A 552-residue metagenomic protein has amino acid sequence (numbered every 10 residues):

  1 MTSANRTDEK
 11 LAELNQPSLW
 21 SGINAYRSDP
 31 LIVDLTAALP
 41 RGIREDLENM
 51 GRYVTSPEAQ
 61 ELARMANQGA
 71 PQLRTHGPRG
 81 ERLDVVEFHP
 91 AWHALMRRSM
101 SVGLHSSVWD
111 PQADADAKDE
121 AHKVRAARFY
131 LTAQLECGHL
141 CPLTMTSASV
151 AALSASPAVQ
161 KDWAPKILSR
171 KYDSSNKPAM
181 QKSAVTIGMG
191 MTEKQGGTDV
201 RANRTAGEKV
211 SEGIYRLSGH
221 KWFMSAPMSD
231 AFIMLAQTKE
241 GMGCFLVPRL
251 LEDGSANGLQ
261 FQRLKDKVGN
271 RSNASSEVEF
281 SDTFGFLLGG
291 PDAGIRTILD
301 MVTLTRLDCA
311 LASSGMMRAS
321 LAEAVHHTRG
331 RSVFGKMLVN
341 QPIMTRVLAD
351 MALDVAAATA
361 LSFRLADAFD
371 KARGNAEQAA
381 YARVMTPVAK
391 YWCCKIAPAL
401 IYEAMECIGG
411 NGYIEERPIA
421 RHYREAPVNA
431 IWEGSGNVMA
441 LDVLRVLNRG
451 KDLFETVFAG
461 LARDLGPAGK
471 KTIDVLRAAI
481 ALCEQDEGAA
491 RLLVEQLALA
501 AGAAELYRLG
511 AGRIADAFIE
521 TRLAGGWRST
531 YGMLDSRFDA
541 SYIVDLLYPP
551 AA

Functional and structural regions predicted by a protein language model:
M1-K118, P550-A551: Extended, charge-enriched "interface" segments that sit outside catalytic cores
R82-P178, M224-A226, E425, W432: Internal helix-loop-helix
A117, D253, E277-T305, A322-N340 (+2 more regions): A glycine-rich, basic-preceded beta-loop-alpha segment at the flavin cofactor/substrate interface of flavin-utilizing
I214-G258: A short core secondary-structure module
S255-S281: Flexible, small-/acidic-enriched active-site or ligand-binding loops
A356-K390, M405-E406, R477-A490, V494: C-terminal helix-coil-helix/basic helical segment that borders enzyme active sites and/or dimer interfaces and provides
A380, Y391-E433: Extended amphipathic alpha-helical segments with heptad-repeat/coiled-coil character used for oligomerization, fusion
T456, G460-A552: C-terminal amphipathic alpha-helical interaction region
